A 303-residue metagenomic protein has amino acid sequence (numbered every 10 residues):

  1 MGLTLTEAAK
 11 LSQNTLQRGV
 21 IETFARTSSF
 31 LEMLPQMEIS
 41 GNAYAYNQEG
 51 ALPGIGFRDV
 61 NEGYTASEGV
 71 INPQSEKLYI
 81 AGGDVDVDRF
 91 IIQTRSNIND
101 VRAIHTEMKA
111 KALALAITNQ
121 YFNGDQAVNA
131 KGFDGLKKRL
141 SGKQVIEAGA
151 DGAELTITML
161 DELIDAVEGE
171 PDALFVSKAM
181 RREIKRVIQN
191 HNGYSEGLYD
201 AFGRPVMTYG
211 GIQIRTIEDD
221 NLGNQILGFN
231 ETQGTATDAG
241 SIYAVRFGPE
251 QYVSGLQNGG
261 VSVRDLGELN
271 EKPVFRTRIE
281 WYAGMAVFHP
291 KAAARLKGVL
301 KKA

Functional and structural regions predicted by a protein language model:
G2-N14, R18-E49, S96, K131-D165 (+2 more regions): Sequence/fold signature of self-assembling virion shell proteins
A25-V85: An N-terminal, globular interaction/scaffold subdomain
G83-S96: A short small-residue
S96-A110: A generic, well-ordered mixed alpha/beta core segment in the N-terminal half of proteins
A110-T118: Sec-exported extracytoplasmic/periplasmic mature domains
T118-F133: Short, glycine/acidic-rich hinge or "gate" loops at secondary-structure transitions that mediate conformational
